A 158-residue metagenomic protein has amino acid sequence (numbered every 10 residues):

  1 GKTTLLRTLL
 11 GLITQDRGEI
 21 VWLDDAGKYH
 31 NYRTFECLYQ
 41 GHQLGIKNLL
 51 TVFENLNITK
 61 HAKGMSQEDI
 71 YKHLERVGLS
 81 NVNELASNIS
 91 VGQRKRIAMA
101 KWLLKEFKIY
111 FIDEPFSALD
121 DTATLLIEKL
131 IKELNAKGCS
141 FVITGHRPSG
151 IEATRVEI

Functional and structural regions predicted by a protein language model:
L10: Helix-to-loop junction immediately C-terminal to a conserved catalytic motif
Q15-F35: Conserved ABC transporter NBD signature motif
Q43, N48-G64: Q-loop/switch helix immediately C-terminal to the Walker
Q67-V82: Conserved ABC ATPase "signature" region
L85-R94: Conserved ABC ATPase signature
M99: Hydrophobic anchor residue at the start of the ABC signature
Y110-E114: Catalytic Walker B motif of ABC-type/P-loop ATPase nucleotide-binding domains
